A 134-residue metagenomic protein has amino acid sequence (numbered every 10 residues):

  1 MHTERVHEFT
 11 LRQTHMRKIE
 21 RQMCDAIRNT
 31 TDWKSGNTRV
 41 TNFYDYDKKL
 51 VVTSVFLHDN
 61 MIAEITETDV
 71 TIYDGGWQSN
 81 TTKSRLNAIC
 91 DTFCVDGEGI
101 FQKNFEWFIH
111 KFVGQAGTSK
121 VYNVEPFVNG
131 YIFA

Functional and structural regions predicted by a protein language model:
H2-A134: Terminal leader/tail segments of proteins
